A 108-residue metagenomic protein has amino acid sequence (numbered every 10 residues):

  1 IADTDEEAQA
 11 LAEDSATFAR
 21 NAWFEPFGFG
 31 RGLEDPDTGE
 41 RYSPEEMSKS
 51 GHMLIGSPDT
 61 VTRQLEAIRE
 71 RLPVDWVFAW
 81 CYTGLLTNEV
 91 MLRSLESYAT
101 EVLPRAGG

Functional and structural regions predicted by a protein language model:
I1-V74, G107: An alpha-helical appendage that flanks or caps ligand/catalytic pockets
A2-T4, L85-N88: Flexible loop/turn segments at secondary-structure boundaries
D75-A79: Hydrophobic faces of well-ordered beta-strands that scaffold small-molecule active sites in alpha/beta enzyme cores
W80-G84: Short linear capping/connector segments at secondary-structure termini
T87-G108: C-terminal helical cap(s) of enzyme catalytic domains, especially alpha/beta-barrels
